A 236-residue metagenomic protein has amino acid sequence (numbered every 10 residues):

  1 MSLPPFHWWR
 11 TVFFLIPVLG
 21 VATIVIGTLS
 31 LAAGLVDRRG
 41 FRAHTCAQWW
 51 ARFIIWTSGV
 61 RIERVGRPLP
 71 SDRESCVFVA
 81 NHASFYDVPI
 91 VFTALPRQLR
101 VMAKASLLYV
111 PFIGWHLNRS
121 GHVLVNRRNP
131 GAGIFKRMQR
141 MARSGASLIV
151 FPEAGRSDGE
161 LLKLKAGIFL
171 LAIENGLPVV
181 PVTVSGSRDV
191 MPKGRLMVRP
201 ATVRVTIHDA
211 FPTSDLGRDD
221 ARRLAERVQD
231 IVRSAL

Functional and structural regions predicted by a protein language model:
M1-G34, F41, T45, P68-L69 (+1 more regions): Membrane-interfacial terminal anchoring regions of lipid-handling membrane enzymes
S2, A132-L236: Non-catalytic C-terminal accessory region of glycerolipid acyltransferases and related lyso-lipid remodeling enzymes
T11, S120-H122, P152-S157: Short, flexible active-site loops
I26-Q48, I55-S58, G66, D72-N129: Catalytic core of membrane glycerolipid acyltransferases/transacylases, capturing the structured, soluble-facing
W49-W50, F112, K136, G167: Short Gly/charged-rich anion-binding patches and loops
I54-I55, L117, M141, A172: A generic structural signal for well-ordered alpha-helical segments
I62-R64, V205: Generic structural signal for residues in well-ordered beta-strands
